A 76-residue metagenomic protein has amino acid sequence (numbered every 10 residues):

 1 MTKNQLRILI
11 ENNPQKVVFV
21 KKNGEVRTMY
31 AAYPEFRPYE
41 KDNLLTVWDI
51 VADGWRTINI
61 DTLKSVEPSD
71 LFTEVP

Functional and structural regions predicted by a protein language model:
M1-N4, L71-P76: Ribonuclease/tRNase effector modules and their secretory precursors
M1-Q5, E25-P34: Charged, amphipathic alpha-helical segments
K3-N13: Negatively charged, low-complexity tracts enriched in Asp/Glu with abundant Ser/Thr
E11-K21: A short, Trp-centered hydrophobic/proline-enriched beta-strand micro-motif
V17-F19, L45-D49: SH3/SH3-like beta-barrel fold
M29-A31, E35-E40, G54: Acidic, low-complexity, intrinsically disordered interaction modules
P34-P38, I58-T73: Structured surface patches comprising rigid loops and adjacent beta-strands/short helices at the edges of well-ordered
